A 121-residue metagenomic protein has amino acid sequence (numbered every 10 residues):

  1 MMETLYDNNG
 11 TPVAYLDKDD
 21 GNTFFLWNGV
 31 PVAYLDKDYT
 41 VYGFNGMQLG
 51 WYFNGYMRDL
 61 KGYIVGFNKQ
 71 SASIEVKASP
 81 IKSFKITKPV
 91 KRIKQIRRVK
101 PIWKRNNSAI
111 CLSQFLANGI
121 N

Functional and structural regions predicted by a protein language model:
M1, K18-T23, D36-T40, F53-Y56: Short "repeat-start/strand-capping" segments in structured domains, especially the N-termini of parallel beta-helix
M1-P12, M47, F53-N121: Long terminal segments
N8-D17, G21-F25: Short low-complexity stretches enriched in small and charged residues
